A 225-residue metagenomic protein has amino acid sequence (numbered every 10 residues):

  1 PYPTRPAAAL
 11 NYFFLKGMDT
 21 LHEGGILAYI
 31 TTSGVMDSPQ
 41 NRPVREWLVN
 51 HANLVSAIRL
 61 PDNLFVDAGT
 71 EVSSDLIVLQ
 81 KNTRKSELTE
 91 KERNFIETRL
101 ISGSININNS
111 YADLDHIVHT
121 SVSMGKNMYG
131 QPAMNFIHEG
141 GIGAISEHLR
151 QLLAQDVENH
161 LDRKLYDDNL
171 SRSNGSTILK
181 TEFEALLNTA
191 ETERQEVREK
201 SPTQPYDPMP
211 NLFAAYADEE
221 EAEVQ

Functional and structural regions predicted by a protein language model:
P1-A8, P39, P43, P61 (+5 more regions): Proline-rich intrinsically disordered, low-complexity coils
P3-F65, V72-L79: Conserved Class I SAM-dependent methyltransferase catalytic core
D19-H22, R42, V72, S102 (+6 more regions): Residue-level detector of solvent-exposed, low-hydrophobicity positions
L64-F183: Flexible, glycine-/basic-rich loop-and-beta segments that form/coincide with the SAM-dependent methyltransferase
Y166-Q225: Charged, often flexible domain-edge or linker segments that flank or initiate folded functional domains
